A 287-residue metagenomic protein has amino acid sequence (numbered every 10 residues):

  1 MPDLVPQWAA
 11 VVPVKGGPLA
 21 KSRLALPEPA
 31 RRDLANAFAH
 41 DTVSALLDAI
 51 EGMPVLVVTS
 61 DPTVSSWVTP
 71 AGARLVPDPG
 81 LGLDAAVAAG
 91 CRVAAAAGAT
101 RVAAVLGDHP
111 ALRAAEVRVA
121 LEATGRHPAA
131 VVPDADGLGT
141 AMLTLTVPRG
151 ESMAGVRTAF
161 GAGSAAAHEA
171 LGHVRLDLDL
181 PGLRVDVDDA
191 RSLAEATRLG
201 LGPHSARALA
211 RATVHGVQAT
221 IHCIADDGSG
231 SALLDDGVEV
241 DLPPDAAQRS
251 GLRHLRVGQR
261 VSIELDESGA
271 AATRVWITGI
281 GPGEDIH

Functional and structural regions predicted by a protein language model:
M1-L24: N-terminal nucleotide-binding beta1-loop-alpha1 segment
P2, G163, A167-H215: Conserved alpha/beta core of the MobA/IspD/sugar-nucleotide pyrophosphorylase nucleotidyltransferase superfamily
A35-M53: A short, N-terminal amphipathic alpha-helix
T69-V102, G161-S164: Short phosphate-binding loop-to-helix
L112-G137: Conserved donor-nucleotide/metal-binding helix-loop-beta segment in metal-dependent transferases, i.e., the alpha-helix
V214-D227, H287: Structural detector for short beta-strands of small beta-barrel domains
Q248-S262: Short nucleic-acid-contacting surface segments enriched for D/E, G, S/T with interspersed K/R
D266-H287: OB-fold/S1-family single-stranded nucleic acid-binding modules
